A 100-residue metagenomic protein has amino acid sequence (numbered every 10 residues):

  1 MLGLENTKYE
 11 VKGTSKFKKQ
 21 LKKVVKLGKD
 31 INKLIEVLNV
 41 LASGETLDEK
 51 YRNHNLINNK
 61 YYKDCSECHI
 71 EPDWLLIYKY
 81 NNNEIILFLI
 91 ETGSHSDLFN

Functional and structural regions predicted by a protein language model:
M1-E5, V37, K60-C65: Short, charged low-complexity linear motifs
M1-T7, K19, K26, I31-N32 (+2 more regions): Enriched for short, Lys/Arg-rich terminal
T7-G13: Short structural boundary motif marking the start of a folded domain
G13, R52, E91-S94: A secondary-structure boundary/capping signal
G13-V40, T46-D48: N-terminal first-folded block
K16, N58-Y61, S94: Residues that form or immediately flank small-molecule/cofactor binding pockets and catalytic motifs
L38-L41, L56, L87-L89: Generic leucine side-chain signal with a strong bias for well-ordered alpha-helical environments
A42-H69: A short, surface-exposed loop/turn module that caps and links secondary-structure elements
